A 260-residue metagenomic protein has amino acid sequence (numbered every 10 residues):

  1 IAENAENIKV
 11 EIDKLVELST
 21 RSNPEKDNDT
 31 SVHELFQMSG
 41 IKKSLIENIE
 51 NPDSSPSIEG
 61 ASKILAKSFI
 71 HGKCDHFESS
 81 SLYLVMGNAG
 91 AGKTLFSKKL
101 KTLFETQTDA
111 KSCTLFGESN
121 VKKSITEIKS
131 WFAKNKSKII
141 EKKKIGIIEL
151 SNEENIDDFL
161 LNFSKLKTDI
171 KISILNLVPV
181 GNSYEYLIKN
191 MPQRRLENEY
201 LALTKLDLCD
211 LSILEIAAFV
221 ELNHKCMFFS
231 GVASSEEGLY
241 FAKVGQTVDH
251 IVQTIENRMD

Functional and structural regions predicted by a protein language model:
I1-N4, I8-L18, N28, V32 (+3 more regions): NTP-binding/hydrolysis catalytic cores, primarily Walker-type P-loop NTPases
I1-S79, T108-K111: Non-catalytic terminal/linker segments enriched in charged/polar, low-complexity residues
A2, K9, I46, I58 (+8 more regions): Amphipathic alpha-helical transducer elements in NTP-driven molecular machines
D13-T20, Q37, A66-F77, K101-E105 (+9 more regions): Signal for well-folded cores of large energy- and translation-related assemblies
S81-E105: Glycine-rich phosphate-binding P-loop
M86-A91, S112-I170, N176-N182: Switch II (G3) loop of P-loop NTPases
T102-T114: Post-Walker A helix-loop "phosphate-sensing" segment adjacent to the P-loop in P-loop NTPases
K171-V178, R195-C209, I213, F219-E236: Conserved beta-strand/loop subsegment of P-loop NTPase cores
